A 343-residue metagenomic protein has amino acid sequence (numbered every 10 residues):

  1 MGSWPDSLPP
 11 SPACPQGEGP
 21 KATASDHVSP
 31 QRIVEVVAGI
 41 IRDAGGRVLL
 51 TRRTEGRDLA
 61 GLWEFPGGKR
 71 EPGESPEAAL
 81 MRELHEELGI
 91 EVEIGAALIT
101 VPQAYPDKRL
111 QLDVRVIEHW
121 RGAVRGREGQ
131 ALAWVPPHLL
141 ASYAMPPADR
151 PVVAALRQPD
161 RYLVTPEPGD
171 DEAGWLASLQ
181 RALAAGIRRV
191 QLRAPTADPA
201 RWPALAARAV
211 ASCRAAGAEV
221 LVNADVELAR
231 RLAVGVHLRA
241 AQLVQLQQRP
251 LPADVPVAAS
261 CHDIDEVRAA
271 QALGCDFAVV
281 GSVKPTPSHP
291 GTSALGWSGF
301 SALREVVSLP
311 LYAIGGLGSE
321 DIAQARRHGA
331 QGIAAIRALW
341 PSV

Functional and structural regions predicted by a protein language model:
D26-V48: Conserved N-terminal beta-strand and adjoining loop/helix that marks the start of the Nudix/MutT-like hydrolase domain
R47-E91, I99: Conserved Nudix-box catalytic region and its N-terminal flanking loop in Nudix hydrolases and closely related
V101-V124: Active-site-adjacent beta-strand/loop module that shapes the phosphate/pyrophosphate-binding cleft
V114-V116, V124-L156: NUDIX/MutT-family hydrolases
L205-L221, Q248-S260, S293-A313: Alpha-helix-loop-beta-strand connector modules within alpha/beta enzyme cores
V220-V234, H262-L273, V306-Y312, L317-A335: Catalytic cores of alpha/beta
R231-A233, H237-Q242, L246, P256-E305: Glycine/Thr-rich beta-alpha phosphate-binding loop at enzyme active sites
A240-Q247, V279-G291, L317-V343: Glycine-rich phosphate-binding active-site loops on the catalytic face of alpha/beta enzymes
